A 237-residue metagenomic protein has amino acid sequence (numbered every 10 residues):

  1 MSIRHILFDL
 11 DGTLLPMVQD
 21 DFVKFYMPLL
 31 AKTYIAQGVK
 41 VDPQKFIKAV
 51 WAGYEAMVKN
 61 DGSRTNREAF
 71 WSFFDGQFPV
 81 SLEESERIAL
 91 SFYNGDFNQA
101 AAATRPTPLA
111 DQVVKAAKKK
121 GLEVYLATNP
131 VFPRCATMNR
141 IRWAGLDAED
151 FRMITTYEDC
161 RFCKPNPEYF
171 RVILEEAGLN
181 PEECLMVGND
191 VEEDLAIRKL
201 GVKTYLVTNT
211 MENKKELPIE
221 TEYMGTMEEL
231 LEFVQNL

Functional and structural regions predicted by a protein language model:
M1-A49: Active-site neighborhood of HAD-like aspartate-dependent phosphohydrolases
M1-I6, K115-A116, N129-F132, T137-L237: Asp-based, Mg2+/Mn2+-dependent phosphohydrolase catalytic module
L14-P16, D20-D21, A56, T128-F132 (+1 more regions): Short histidine/acidic/glycine/proline-rich micro-motifs that form metal- and phosphate-coordinating active-site loops
V23-A31, I47-Y54, W71, A89-F97 (+1 more regions): Hydrophobic alpha-helical core bundles mediating ligand binding, dimerization, or RNAP-core interactions
I35-V41, V80, G145-D150, G178: Short helix-capping segments at alpha-helix termini
Q44, K48-N94: A metal-dependent, Asp-based hydrolase signature
R64-E68, E84-R87, N94-Y125: Short, acidic loop-to-helix structural element flanking the phosphoryl-transfer center in phosphate-processing enzymes
